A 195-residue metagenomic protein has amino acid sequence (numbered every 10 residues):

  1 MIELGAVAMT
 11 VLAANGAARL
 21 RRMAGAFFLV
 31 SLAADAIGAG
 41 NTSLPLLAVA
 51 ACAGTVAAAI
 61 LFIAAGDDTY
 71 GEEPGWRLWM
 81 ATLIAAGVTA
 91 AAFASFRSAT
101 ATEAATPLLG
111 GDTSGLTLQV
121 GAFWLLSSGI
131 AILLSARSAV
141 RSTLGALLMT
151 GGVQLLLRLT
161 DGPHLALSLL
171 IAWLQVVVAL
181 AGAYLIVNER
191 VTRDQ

Functional and structural regions predicted by a protein language model:
M1-Q195: Alpha-helical transmembrane segments of multi-pass membrane proteins predominantly involved in bioenergetics
